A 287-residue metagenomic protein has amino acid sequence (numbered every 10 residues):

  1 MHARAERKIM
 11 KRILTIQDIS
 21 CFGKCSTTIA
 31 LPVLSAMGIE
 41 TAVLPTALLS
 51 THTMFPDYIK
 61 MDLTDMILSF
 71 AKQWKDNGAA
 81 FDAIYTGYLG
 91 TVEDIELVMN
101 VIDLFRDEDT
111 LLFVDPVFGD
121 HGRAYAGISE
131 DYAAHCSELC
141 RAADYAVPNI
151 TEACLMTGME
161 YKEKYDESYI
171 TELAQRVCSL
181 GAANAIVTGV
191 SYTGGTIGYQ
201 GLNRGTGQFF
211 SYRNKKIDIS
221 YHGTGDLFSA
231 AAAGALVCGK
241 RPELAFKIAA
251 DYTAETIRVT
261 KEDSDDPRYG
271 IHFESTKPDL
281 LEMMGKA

Functional and structural regions predicted by a protein language model:
R7-A126, F273-L281, K286: Conserved N-terminal subdomain of the carbohydrate kinase-like
C21, F209-H222: Short pre-catalytic strand/loop immediately N-terminal to key active-site residues, enriched for Gly-Thr
A126-F209: Conserved phosphate/ATP/ADP-binding segment of small-molecule kinases
Y161-Y169, V237-I248: Short, charged, surface-exposed loops that flank catalytic or proteolytic processing sites
I219-P242, F246: Short, small-residue alpha-helix embedded
E243-A287: Charged C-terminal helix
